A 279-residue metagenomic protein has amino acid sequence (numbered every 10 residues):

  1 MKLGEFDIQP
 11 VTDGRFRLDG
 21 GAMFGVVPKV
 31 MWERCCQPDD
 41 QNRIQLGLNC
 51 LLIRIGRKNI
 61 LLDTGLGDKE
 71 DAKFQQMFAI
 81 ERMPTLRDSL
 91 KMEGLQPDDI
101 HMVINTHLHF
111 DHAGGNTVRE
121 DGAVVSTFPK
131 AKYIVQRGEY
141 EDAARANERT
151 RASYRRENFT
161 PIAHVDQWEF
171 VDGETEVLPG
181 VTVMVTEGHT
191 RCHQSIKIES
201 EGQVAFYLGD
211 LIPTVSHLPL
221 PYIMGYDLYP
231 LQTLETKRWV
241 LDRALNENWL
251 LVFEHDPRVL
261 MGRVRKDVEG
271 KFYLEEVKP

Functional and structural regions predicted by a protein language model:
K2-I8, T12-E93, S195-D210: Conserved beta-strand hairpin/beta-sheet module of binuclear metal-dependent hydrolase folds, prominently
D13-R15, T64-G67, L108, G138-E139 (+3 more regions): Active-site metal-binding loops of divalent metal-dependent hydrolases
C36-Q41, D121-G122, V183-M184: Short, P/G- and charge-enriched loop/turn segments at secondary-structure junctions
I60-L62, I104, Y133, A205-Y207 (+1 more regions): Residue-level marker for buried hydrophobic side chains located in beta-strands that build the well-ordered beta-sheet
M77-D88, E201-P279: Cap/insert and terminal regions of metallo-dependent hydrolase folds
E81-L95, D99-H101, T127-V185, E235-N248: Metallo-beta-lactamase
I100-D111: Metallo-beta-lactamase
G114-K130: Conserved nucleotide-sugar donor-interacting segment of glycosyltransferase catalytic cores, predominantly GT-B
